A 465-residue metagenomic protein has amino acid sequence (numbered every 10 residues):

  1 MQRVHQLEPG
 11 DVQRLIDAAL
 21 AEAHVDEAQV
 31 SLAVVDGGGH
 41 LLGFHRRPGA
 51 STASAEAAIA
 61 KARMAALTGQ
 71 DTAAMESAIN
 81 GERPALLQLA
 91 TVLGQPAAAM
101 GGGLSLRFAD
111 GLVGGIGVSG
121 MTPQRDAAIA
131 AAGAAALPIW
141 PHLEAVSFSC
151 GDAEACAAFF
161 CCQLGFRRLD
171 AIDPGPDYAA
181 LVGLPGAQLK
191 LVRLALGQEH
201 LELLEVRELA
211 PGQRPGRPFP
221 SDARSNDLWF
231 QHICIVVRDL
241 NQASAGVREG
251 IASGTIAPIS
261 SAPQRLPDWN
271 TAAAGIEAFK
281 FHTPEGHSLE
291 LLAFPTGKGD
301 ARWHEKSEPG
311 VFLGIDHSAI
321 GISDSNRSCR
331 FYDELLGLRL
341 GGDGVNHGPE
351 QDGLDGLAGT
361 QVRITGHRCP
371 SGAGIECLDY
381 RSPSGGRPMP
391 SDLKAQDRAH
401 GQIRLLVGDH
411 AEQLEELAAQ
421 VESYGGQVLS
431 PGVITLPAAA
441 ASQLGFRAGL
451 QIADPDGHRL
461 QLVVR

Functional and structural regions predicted by a protein language model:
M1-P138: Flexible, solvent-exposed loop/hinge segments and secondary-structure transition points
F44-G49, I116-T122, L291-G297, R381 (+1 more regions): Short beta->alpha transition motifs characteristic of CBS
M100, Q188, W229, G275 (+4 more regions): Exposed loop/turn and edge beta-strand positions of beta-sandwich/beta-sheet ligand-binding modules
V113, P141-A145, L228-H232, I315-H317 (+2 more regions): Short, solvent-exposed beta-strand edge segments and adjacent coil->beta transition regions
P138-I139, F148, A171, H200-E202 (+8 more regions): Vicinal oxygen chelate
W140-Q163, R167-V237, N241-S253, S423: An N-terminus-focused feature that recognizes amino-terminal "leader" regions
S149-H200, T271-A274, G321-G374: Core segments of cupin and vicinal oxygen chelate
A358-G359, I375-D397: Flexible internal linker/loop segments at domain or repeat junctions
